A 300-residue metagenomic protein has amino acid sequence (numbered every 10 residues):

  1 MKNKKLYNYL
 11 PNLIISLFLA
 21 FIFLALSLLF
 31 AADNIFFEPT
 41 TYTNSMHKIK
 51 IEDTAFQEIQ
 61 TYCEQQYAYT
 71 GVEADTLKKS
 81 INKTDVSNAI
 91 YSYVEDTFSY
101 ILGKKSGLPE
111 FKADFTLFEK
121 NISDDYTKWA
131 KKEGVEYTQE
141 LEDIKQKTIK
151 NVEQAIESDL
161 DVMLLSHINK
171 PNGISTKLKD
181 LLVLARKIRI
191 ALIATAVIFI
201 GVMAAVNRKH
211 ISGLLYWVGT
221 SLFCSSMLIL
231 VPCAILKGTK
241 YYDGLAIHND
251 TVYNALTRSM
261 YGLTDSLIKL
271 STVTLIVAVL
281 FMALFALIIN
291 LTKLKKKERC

Functional and structural regions predicted by a protein language model:
K2-S16, R186-T239, L287-C300: Juxtamembrane interface at the cytosolic side of transmembrane helices
L13-K179, N207, I211: Cytosolic/nucleoplasmic, non-transmembrane interface domains of endomembrane and organelle-membrane proteins
L24, L228-P232, V277, F281 (+1 more regions): Alpha-helical transmembrane segments of multipass membrane proteins
F30-I35, A234-H248: Membrane-helix interface motif
I144-S158, K187-I190, A234-Y241: Alpha-helical transmembrane segments of integral membrane proteins, especially early/N-terminal helices
T176-A196, I268-L275: N-terminal membrane-entry
H248-S266: Short, membrane-exposed interhelical loops at transmembrane-helix boundaries
Y261-C300: Generic detector of multi-pass transmembrane helix bundles and their immediately adjacent loops in polytopic membrane
